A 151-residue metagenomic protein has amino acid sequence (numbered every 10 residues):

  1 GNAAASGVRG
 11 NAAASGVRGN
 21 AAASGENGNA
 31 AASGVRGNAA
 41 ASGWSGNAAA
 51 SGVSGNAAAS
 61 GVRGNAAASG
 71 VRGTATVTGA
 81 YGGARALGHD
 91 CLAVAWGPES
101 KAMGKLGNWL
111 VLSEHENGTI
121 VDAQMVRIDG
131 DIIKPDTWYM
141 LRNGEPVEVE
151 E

Functional and structural regions predicted by a protein language model:
G1-V149: Periodic small-residue-enriched repeat registers in elongated scaffold domains
